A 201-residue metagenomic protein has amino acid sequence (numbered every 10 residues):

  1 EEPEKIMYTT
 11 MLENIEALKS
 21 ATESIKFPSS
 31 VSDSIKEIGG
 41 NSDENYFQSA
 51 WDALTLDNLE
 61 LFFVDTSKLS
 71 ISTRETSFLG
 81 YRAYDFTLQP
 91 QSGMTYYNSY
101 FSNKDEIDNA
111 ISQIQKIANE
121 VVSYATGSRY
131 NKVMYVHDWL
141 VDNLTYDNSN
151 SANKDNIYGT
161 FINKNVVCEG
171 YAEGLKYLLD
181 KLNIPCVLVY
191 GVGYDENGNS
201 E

Functional and structural regions predicted by a protein language model:
E1-S128: N-terminal accessory/pre-domain segments preceding catalytic cores
L54-D57, W139, N143, G170-E173: Generic N-terminal helix/loop capping motif
K104-T160: Secondary-structure boundary elements
V136, L140, C168, L179: Conserved hydrophobic/aromatic pocket- or pore-lining residues that grip, position, or stack substrates in active sites
D142-N148, V166-V167, V192-E196: Solvent-exposed loop/turn segments at secondary-structure junctions within structured extracellular/periplasmic domains
Y158-E169: Periplasmic OmpA-like peptidoglycan-binding domain that tethers envelope proteins to the cell wall
G170-E201: Hydrophobic/aromatic-rich core segments of domains that either
